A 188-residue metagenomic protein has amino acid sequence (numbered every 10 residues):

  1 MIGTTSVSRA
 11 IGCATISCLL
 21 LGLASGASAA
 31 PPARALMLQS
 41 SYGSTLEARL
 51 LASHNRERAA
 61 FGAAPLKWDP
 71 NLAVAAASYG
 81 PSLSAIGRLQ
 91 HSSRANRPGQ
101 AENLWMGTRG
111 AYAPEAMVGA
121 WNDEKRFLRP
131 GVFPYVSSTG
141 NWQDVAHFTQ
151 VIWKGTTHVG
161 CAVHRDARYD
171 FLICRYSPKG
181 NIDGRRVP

Functional and structural regions predicted by a protein language model:
I2-A14: Bacterial N-terminal signal peptides that target proteins for export
G12-G22: Bacterial N-terminal signal peptides
G26-A29, A35: Boundary at the C-terminal end of the N-terminal hydrophobic targeting segment
R34-R88: A short alpha-helix/helix-coil micro-patch that ends at or immediately precedes a cysteine
H54, Q90-S93, H147: Histidine-centered active-site/metal-ligand motif
D69, A95-R97: Short, glycine-/polar-rich solvent-exposed loops and beta-turns at beta-strand/coil boundaries
L83-A95, F127-F133: Cytochrome P450 catalytic domain signature, combining two hallmark sequence patches
P98-P188: A well-ordered secondary-structure block
